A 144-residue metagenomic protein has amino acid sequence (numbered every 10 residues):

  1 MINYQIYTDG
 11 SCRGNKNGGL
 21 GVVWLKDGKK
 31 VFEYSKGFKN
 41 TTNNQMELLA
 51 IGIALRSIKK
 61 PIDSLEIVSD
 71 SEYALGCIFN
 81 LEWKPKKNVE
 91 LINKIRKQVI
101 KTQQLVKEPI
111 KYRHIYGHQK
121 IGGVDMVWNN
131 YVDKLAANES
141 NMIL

Functional and structural regions predicted by a protein language model:
M1-Q45, I53-I58, K134, N138-L144: RNase H-like nuclease fold core
T8-N17, G52-Y131, L135: RNase H catalytic domain
N44-L48, M126: Glycine-rich phosphate-binding loop at the start of an alpha helix
